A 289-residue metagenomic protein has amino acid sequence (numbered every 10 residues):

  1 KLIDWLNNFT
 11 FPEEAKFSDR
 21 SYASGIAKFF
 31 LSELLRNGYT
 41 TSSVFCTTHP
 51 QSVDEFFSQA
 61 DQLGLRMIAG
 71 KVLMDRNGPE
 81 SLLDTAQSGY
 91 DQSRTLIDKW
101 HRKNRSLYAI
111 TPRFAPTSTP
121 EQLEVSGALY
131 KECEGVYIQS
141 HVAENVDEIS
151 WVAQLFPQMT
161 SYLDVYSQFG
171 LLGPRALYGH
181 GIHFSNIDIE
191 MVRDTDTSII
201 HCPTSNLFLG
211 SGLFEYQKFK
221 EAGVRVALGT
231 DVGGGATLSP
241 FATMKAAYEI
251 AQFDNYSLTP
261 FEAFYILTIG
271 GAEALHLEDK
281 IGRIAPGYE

Functional and structural regions predicted by a protein language model:
K1-L65, G89-K103: Alpha-helical scaffold segments that flank or form the walls of functional sites
G38, A60, I110, H141 (+8 more regions): Divalent metal-coordination and catalytic microenvironments
Q51-G181: Metal-coordinating catalytic core of metallo-dependent amide/deamination hydrolases
G64-R66, G127-G135, L171-P174, M191-I200 (+2 more regions): Glycine-enriched alpha-helix->loop->beta-strand junction motifs that scaffold or abut catalytic
V72-D75, E144, P203-L207, V232-G234: Short, acidic/turn-prone active-site loops that include or flank metal/cofactor- and phosphate-binding residues
V146-P157, D188-R193, G210-F219, A236-I250 (+1 more regions): Histidine/acidic-residue-rich catalytic or RNA/ligand-binding cores of hydrolases and nuclease-related proteins
Q168-R175, Q217-E289: His/Asp/Glu-enriched, well-ordered alpha-helical/loop segment that forms or immediately abuts the divalent-metal
F184-T197, C202-F208: Long hydrophobic segments that form regular secondary structure
